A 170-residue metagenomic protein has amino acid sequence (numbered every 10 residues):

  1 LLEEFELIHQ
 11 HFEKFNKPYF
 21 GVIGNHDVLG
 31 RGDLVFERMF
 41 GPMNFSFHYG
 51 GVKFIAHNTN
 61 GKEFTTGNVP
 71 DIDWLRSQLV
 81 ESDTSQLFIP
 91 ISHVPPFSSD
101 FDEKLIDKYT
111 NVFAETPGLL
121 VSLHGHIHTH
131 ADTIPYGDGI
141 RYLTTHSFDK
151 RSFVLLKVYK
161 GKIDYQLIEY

Functional and structural regions predicted by a protein language model:
L2-D83, L87, L105-L119, T129-L167: Extended active-site neighborhood of metal-dependent phosphoesterases/phosphodiesterases
G24-N25, H93, G125-H126: Active-site glycine-centered loops adjacent to acidic/histidine catalytic or metal-binding residues that shape
T59-K62, H93-F97: Short strand-loop junctions, especially beta-strand C-caps/beta-turns that link beta-sheets to coils or alpha-helices
V94-K108: Flexible, glycine-rich surface segments
